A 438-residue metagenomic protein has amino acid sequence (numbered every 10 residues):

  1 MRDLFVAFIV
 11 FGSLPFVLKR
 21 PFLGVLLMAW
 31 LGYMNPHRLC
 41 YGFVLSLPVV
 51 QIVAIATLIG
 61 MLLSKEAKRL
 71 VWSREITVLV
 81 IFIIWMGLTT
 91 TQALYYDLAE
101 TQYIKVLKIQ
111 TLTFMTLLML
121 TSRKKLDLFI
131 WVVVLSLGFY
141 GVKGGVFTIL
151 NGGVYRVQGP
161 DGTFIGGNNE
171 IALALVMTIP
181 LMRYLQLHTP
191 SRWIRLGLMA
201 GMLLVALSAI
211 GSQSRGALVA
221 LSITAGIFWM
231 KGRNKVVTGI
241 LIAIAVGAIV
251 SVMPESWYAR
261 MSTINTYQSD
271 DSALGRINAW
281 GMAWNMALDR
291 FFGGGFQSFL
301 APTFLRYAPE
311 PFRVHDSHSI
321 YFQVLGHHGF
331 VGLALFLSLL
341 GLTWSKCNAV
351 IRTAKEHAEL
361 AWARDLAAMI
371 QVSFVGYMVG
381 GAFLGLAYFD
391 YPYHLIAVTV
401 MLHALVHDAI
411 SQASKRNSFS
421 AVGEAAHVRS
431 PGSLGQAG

Functional and structural regions predicted by a protein language model:
M1-D3, V44-Q51, Q102, F164-V176 (+3 more regions): Membrane-interface micro-motifs in multi-pass membrane enzymes
M1-L88, D97, T101, T121-W131 (+5 more regions): Transmembrane signal-anchor hairpin modules in multi-pass inner-membrane enzymes, especially those that act on
F8-V17, T57, V80-T91, I104-M115 (+8 more regions): Alpha-helical transmembrane segments of multi-pass inner-membrane proteins
L27-W30, A220-T224, A243, P392-V398: Hydrophobic core segments of alpha-helical transmembrane domains in multi-pass membrane proteins
H37-F43, Q158-I171, S272-G275: Short aromatic-rich membrane-water interface segments that cap or initiate transmembrane helices in multi-pass membrane
H37-L45, T89-Q92, T113-L120, G141-I149 (+5 more regions): Juxtamembrane membrane-interface segments at transmembrane alpha-helix termini
V154-Q158, G162, I264-H328, A349-R364 (+1 more regions): Long extracytoplasmic/lumenal interhelical loops at the membrane interface of multi-pass membrane proteins
H328-F374, H394, V398-T399, A404: Hydrophobic transmembrane alpha-helices and their immediate junctions
